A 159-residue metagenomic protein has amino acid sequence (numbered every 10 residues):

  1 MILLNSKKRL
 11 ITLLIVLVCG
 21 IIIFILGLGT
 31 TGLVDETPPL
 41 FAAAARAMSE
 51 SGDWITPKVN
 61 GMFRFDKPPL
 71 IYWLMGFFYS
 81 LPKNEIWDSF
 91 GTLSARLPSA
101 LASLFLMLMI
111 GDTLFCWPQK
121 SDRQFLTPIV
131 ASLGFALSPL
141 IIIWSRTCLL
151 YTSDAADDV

Functional and structural regions predicted by a protein language model:
I2-S153: Membrane-integral, polyisoprenol-dependent glycosyltransferases of the GT-C/oligosaccharyltransferase superfamily
D154-V159: Single conserved hydrophobic/aromatic residue that forms the stacking wall/gate of nucleotide- or nucleobase-binding
